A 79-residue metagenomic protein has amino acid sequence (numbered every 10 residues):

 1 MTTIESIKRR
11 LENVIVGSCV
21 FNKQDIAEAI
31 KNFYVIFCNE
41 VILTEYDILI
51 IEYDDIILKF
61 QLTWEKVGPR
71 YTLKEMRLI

Functional and structural regions predicted by a protein language model:
T2-Q24: N-terminal acidic leader/helix
F21-Y71: Acidic, low-complexity, intrinsically disordered interaction modules
K74-I79: A short, surface-exposed interaction/processing loop segment used at functional sites
